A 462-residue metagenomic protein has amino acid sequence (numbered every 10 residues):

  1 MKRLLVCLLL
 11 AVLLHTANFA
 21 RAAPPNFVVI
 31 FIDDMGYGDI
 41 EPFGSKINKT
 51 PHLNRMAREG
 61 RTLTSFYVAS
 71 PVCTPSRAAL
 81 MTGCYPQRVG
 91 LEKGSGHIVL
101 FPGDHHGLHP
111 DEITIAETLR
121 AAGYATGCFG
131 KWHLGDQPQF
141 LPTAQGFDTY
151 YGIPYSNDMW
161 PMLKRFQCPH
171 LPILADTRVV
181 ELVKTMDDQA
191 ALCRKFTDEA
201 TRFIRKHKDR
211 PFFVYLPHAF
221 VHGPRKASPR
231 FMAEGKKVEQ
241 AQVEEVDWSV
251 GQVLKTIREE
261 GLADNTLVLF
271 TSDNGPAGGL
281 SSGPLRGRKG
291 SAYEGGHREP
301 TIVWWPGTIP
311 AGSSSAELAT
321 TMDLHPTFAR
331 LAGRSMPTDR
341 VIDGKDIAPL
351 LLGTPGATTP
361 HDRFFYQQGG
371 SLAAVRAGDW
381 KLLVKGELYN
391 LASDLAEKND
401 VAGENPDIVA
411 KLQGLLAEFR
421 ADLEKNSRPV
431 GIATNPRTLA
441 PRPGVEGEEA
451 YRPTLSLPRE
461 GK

Functional and structural regions predicted by a protein language model:
L4, A20-V384, S393-G414, A421 (+2 more regions): Formylglycine-dependent sulfatase
V6-A17: Bacterial N-terminal signal peptides
